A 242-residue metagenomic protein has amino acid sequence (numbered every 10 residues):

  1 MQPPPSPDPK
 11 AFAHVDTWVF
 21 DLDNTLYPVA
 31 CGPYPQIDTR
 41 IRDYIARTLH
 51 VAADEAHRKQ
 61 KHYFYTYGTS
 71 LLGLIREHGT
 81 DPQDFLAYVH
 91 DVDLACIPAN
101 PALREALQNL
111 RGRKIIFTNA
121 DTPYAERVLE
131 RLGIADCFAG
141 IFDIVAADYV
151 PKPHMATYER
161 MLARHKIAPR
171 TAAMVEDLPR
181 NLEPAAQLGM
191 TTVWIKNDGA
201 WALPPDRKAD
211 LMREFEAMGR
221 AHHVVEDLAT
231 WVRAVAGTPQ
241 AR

Functional and structural regions predicted by a protein language model:
M1-V15, Q108, D121-T122, E126-R242: Asp-based, Mg2+/Mn2+-dependent phosphohydrolase catalytic module
Q2-R104, P123: N-terminal helical cap/lid subdomain that shapes the substrate entry/recognition surface in HAD-like hydrolases
P28, I116-T118, W194: Hydrophobic residues in well-ordered beta-strands that form the structural core
I37, I41, I45, F117 (+2 more regions): Conserved short hydrophobic patches within well-ordered secondary structure
V51, T80, G112, I167 (+1 more regions): Short glycine/serine/threonine/alanine-rich loop segments
A99, F117, V150: Residue-level marker of regulatory loop/turn positions in helix-turn-helix DNA-binding domains and in histidine
A106-I115: Internal catalytic-core helix/loop-beta-alpha segment that presents or stabilizes conserved functional determinants
